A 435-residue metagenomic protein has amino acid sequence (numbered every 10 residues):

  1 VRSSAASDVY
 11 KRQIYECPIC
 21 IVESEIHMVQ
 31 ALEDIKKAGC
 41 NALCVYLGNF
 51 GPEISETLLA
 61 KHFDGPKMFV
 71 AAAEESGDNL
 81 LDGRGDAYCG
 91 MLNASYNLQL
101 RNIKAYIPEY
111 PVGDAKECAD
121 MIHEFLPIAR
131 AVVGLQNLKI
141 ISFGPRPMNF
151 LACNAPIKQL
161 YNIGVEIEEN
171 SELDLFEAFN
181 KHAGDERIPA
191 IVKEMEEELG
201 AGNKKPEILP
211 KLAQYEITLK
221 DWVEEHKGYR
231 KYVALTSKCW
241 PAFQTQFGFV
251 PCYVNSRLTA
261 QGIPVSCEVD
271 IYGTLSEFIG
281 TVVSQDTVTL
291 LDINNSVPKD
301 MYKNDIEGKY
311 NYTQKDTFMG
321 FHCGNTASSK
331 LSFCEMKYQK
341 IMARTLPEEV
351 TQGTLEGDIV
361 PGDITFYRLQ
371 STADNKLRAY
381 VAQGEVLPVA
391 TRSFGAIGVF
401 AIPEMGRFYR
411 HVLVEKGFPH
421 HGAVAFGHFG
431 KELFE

Functional and structural regions predicted by a protein language model:
V1-A6, Y10-Q13: Single conserved hydrophobic/aromatic residue that forms the stacking wall/gate of nucleotide- or nucleobase-binding
K11-E16, A71, E75-N203, I208: Cap/lid and interdomain-hinge subdomains that line or gate substrate/regulatory clefts in soluble alpha/beta enzymes
H27-C40, T57-L59, T218-G228: Short, well-structured alpha-helical segments in soluble
C40-N49, M68-V70, Y232-S237: Periplasmic-binding protein-like
G51-D64, Q244-S256: Short Gly/Thr/Asp-enriched flexible loops that form oxyanion-binding sites at enzyme active sites
L58-G85, L92-N97, S256-V269: Short, acidic/small-residue loops that bind anionic groups at enzyme active sites
V192-D286: Long, internal scaffold/assembly segments composed of regular secondary structure
I341-E435: Extended hydrophobic packing segments that form well-structured cores
